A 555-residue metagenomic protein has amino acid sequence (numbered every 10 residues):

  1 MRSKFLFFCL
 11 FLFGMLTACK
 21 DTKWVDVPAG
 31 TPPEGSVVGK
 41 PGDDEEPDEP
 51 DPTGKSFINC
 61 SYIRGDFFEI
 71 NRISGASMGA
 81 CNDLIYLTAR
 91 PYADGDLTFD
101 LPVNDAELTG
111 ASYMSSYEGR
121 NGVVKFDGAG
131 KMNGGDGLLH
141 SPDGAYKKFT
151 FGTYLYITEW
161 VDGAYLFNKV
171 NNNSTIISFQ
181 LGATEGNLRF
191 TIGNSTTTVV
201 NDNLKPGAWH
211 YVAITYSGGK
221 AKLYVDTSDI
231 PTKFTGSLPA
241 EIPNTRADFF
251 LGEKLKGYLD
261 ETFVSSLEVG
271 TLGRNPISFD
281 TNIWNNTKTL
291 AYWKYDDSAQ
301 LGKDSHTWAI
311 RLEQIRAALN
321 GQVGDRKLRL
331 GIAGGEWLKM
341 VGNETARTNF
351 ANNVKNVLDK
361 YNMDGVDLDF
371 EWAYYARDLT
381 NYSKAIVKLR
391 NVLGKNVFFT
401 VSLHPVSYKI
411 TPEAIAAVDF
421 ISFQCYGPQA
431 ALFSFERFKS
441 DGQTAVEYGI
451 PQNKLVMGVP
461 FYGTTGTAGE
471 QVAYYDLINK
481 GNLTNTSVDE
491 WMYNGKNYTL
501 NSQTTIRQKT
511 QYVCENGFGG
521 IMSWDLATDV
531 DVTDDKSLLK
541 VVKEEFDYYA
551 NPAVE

Functional and structural regions predicted by a protein language model:
R2, L10, G14-G54: Bacterial Sec-dependent N-terminal signal peptides
P41, P47-P52, G79-C81, A89 (+5 more regions): Glycan-binding loop/region signatures in secreted carbohydrate-active enzymes
P52-E118, G302-R437, Y498, V530-T533 (+2 more regions): Chitinase-like catalytic core of GlcNAc-active glycosidases
F99-P102, G152, D162-S174, D226 (+2 more regions): Aromatic-rich beta-strand patches that line glycan-recognition/binding surfaces of extracellular proteins
P102-D105, E261-H306, L538-K543: Extended recognition patches within non-cytosolic domains
D105-G130, F151-V161, S178-L238, E261: Extracellular glycan-interaction surfaces
F126-F149, V170, T198-N203, S278-W284: Short surface loop/edge beta-strand patches of beta-sandwich-type extracellular domains that form ligand-contact sites
K233-Y258, N285-L290: Flexible glycan-contacting loops in extracellular carbohydrate-active proteins
